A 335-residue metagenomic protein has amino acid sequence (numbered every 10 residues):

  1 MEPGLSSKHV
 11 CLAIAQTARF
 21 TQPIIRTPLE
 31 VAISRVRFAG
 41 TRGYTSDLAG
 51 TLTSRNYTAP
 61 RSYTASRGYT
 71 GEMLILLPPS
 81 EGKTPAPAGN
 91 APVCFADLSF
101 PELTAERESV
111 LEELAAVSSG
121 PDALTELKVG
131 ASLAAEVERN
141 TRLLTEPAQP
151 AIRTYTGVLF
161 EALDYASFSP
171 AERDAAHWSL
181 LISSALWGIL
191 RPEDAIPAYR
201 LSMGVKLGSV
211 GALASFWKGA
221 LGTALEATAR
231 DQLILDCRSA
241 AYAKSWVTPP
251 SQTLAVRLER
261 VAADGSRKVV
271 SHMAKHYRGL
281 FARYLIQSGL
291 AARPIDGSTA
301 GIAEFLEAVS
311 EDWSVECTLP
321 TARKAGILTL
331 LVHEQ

Functional and structural regions predicted by a protein language model:
S6-S7, P28-E30, S34, S46 (+3 more regions): Serine residues within intrinsically disordered or low-complexity segments
A15, Q22-I25: Intrinsic low-complexity, disordered N-terminal segments enriched in polar/charged/small residues
M73-L133: N-terminal "assembly arms/tails" that initiate or stabilize quaternary assembly in self-assembling proteins
E126-A198: A glycine-rich, hydrophobic loop/mini-helix early in the fold
Y165-Q335: Internal, well-folded beta-alpha domain core
